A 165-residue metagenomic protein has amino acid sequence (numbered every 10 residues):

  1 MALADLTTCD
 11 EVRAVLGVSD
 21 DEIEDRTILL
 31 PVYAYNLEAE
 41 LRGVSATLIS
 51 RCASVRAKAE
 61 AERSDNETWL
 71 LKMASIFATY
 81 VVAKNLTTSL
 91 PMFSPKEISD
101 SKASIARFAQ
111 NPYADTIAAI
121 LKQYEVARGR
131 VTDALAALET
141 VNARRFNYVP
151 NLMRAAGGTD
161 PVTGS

Functional and structural regions predicted by a protein language model:
M1-K72, V126, R130-S165: Conserved short "hinge" loops at termini or chain/domain junctions
K72-P91: Short, hydrophobic/amphipathic alpha-helical patches that form generic packing surfaces within helical domains
A78, S94, A109, N147-V149: Compositionally biased, low-structure terminal segments
V81, Q123-V126: Charged, amphipathic alpha-helical oligomerization/scaffolding segments
L86-K122: Amphipathic protein-protein interaction modules
